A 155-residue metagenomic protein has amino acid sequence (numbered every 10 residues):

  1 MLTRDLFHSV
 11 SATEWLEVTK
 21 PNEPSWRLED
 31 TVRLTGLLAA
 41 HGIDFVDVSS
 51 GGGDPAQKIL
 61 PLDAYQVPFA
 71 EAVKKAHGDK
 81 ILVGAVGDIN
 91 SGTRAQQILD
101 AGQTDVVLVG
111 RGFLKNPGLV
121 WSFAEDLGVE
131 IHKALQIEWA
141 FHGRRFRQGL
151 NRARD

Functional and structural regions predicted by a protein language model:
M1-D155: Flavin-dependent oxidoreductase catalytic cores
